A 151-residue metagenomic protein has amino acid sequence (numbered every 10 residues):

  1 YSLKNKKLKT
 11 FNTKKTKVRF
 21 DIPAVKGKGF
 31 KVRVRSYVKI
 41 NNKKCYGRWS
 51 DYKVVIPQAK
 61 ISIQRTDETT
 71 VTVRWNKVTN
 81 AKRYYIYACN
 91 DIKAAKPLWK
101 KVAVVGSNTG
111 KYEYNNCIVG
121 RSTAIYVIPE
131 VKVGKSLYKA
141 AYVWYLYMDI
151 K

Functional and structural regions predicted by a protein language model:
Y1-K26, Y85-V119, K132-G134: Recognizes extended acidic, P/S/T-rich segments that occur within or adjacent to Ig-like beta-sandwich modules
K9-F11, F30, R48-K53, K100-A103 (+1 more regions): Short beta-strand segments
F11, V32, S36, W49 (+3 more regions): Fold-core signature of tandem repeat domains
N12, E68, T72-R74, K111 (+2 more regions): Serine/threonine-rich, low-complexity intrinsically disordered segments
T13, K39, R65-T66, S107 (+2 more regions): Generic beta-strand structural signal
F20-K44, Y114-K139: Beta-strand-rich modules
K43-N80, S136-K151: Pro/Thr/Ser/Gly-rich low-complexity, intrinsically disordered linker/stalk tracts
